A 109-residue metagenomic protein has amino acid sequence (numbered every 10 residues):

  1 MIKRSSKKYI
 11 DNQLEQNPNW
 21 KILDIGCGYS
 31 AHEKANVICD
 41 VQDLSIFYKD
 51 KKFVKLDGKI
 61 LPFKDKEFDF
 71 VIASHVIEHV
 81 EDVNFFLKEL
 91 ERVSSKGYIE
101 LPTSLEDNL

Functional and structural regions predicted by a protein language model:
M1-D65, F70: Conserved N-terminal segment of class I S-adenosyl-L-methionine
D40, A73, I99: Redox-cofactor binding/interface segments in oxidoreductases and associated redox assembly factors
F70-E81: A short SAM/SAH-binding and catalytic strip from SAM-dependent methyltransferases
E81-L109: S-adenosyl-L-methionine-dependent methyltransferase catalytic module, highlighting the catalytic core
